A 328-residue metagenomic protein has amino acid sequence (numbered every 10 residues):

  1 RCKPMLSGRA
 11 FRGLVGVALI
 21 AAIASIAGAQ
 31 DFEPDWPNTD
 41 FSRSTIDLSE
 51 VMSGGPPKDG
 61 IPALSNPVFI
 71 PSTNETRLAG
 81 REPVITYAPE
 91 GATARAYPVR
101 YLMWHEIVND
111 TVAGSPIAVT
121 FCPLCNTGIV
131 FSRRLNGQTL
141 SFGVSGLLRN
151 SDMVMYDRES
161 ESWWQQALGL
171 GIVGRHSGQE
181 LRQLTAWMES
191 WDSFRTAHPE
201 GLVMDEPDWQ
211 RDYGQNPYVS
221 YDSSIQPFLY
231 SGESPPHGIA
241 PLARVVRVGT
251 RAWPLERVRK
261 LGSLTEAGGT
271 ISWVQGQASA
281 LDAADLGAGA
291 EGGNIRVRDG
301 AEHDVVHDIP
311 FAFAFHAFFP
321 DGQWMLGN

Functional and structural regions predicted by a protein language model:
C2-V15: Bacterial N-terminal signal peptides that target proteins for export
S7, A24-A27: Intrinsically disordered and other compositionally biased segments
L14-A24: Bacterial N-terminal signal peptides
G28-N328: Mid-to-C-terminal functional-domain signal that highlights helix-capping/loop sites within ligand-binding modules
